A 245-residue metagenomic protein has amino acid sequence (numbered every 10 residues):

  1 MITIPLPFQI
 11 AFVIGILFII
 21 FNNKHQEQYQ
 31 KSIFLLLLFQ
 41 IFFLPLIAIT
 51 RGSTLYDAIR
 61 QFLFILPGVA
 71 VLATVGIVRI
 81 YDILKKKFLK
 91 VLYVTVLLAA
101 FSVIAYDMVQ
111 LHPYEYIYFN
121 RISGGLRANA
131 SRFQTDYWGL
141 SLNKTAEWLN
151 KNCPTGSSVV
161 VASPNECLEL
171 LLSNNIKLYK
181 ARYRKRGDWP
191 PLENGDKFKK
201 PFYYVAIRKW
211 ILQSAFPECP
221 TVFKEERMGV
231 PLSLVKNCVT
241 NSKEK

Functional and structural regions predicted by a protein language model:
M1-I4, Q28, S32-L36, A48-L66: Membrane-interface catalytic loops of GT-C/OST-like multi-pass glycosylation enzymes that act
I2-Q28, G76-R79, D188: Hydrophobic, aromatic-rich transmembrane alpha-helices and their immediate juxtamembrane boundary segments
Q9-I16, F42, P67-Y81, F101: Transmembrane alpha-helical segments
N23-Q26, Q30, F34-L38, I77-F119: Signature aromatic-anchored transmembrane alpha helix within multi-pass, membrane-resident enzymes that catalyze glycan
Q40-A58, A105-P113: Transmembrane-helix signature of polytopic, lipid-linked glycan biosynthesis machinery
T54-Y93: Repeat-solenoid scaffold signature
Y93-W148, N165-E169: Membrane-proximal, lumen/periplasm-facing interface regions of secretory-pathway glyco- and lipid-modifying enzymes
K177-K245: Aromatic/acidic, Gly/Pro-rich catalytic loop(s) in extracytoplasmic/lumenal soluble domains of multi-pass membrane
